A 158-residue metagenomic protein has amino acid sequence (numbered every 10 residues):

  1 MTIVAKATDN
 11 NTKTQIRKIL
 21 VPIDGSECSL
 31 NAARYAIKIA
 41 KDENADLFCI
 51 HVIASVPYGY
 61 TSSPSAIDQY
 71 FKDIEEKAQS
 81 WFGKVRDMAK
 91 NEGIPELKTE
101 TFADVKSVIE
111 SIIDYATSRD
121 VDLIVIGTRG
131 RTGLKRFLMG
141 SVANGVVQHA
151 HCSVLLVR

Functional and structural regions predicted by a protein language model:
M1-D9, K38, T117-R158: Gly/Ser-rich helix-loop-strand patches that form or flank binding pockets for ribonucleotide-derived cofactors
M1-T14, D87-I124: Structural beta-alpha unit
N10-A66, N91-E92: Small/aliphatic-rich secondary-structure junction motif
A36, V85, I112, V146: Aromatic/hydrophobic pocket-lining residues that form π-stacking "cages" and hydrophobic walls in ligand
I50, K98-F102, L155: General small-molecule cofactor/ligand-binding pocket signal
I67-S80: A short acidic, glycine-rich active-site loop that binds or catalyzes chemistry on phosphate/adenosine moieties
